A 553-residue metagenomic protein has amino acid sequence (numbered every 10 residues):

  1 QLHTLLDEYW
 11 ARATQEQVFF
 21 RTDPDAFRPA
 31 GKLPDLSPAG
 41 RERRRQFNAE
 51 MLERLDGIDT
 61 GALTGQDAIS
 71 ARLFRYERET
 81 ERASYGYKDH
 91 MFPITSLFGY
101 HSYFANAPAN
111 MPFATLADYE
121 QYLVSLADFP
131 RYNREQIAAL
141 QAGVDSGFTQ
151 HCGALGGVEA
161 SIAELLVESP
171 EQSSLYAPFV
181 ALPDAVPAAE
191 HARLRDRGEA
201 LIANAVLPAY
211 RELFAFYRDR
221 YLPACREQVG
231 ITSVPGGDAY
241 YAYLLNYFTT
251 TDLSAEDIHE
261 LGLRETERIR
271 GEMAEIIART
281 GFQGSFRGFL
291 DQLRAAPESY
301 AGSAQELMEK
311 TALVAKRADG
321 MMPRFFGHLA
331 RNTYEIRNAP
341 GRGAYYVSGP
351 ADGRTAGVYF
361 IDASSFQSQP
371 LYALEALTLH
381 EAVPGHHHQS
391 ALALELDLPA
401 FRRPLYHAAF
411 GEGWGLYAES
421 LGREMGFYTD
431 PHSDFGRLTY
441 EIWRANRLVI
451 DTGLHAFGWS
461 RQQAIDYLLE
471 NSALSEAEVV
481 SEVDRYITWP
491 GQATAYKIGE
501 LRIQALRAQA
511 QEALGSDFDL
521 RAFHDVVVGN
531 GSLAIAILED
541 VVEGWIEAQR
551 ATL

Functional and structural regions predicted by a protein language model:
Q1-L553: N-terminal maturation segment of proteins
